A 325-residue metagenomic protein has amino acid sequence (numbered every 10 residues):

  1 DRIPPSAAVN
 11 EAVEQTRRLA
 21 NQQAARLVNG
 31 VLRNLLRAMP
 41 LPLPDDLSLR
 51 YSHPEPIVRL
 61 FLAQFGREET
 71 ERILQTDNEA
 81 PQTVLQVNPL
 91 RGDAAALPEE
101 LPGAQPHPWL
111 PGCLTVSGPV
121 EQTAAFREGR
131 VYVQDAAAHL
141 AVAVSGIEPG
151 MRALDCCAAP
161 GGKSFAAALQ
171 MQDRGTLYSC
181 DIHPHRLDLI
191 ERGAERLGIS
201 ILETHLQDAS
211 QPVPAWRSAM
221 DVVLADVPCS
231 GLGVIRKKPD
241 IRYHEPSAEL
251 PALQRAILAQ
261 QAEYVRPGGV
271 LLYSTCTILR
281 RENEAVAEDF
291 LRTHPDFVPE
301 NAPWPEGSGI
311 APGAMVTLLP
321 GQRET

Functional and structural regions predicted by a protein language model:
D1-T325: S-adenosylmethionine
